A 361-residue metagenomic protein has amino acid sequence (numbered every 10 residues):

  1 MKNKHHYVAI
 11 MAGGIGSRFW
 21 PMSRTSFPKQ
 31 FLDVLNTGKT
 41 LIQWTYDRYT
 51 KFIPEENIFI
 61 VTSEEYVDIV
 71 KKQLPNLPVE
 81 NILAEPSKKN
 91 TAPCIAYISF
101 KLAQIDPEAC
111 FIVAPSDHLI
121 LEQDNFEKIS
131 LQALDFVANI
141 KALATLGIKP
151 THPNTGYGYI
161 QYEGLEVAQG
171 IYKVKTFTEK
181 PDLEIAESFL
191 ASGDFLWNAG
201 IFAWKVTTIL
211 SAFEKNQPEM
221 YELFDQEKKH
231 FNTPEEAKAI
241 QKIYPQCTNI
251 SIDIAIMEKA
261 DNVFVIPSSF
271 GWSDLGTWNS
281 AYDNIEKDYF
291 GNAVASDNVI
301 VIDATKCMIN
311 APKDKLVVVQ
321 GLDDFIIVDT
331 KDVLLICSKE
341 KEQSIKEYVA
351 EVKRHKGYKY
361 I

Functional and structural regions predicted by a protein language model:
M1-I10, R18-T25, N36-P115, L121-D124 (+3 more regions): Conserved N-terminal catalytic core of the sugar/cofactor nucleotidyltransferase
K2-H5, V206-I361: Left-handed beta-helix
M11-A12, V61, I112-P115, T145-K149 (+2 more regions): Short beta-strand segments
I42, I98, D117, I160 (+3 more regions): Residue-level signal for inorganic ion chemistry
F59, F111, D194, I201-F202 (+3 more regions): A residue-level structural signature of the nucleotidyltransferase/glycosyltransferase Rossmann-like core
Q123-Q241, F264, D314, K339: Conserved core of the sugar-phosphate nucleotidyltransferase
